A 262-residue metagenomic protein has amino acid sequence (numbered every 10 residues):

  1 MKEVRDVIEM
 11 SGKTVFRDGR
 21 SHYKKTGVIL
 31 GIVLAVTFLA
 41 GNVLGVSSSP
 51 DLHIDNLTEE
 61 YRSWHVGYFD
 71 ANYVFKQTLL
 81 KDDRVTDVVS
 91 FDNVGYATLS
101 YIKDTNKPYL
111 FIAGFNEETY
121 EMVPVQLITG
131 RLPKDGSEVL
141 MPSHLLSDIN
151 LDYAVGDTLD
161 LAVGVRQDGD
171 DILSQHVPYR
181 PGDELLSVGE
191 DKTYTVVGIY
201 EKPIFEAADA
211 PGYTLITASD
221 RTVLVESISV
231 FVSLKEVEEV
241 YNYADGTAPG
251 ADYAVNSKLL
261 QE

Functional and structural regions predicted by a protein language model:
M1-F38: N-terminal Sec/SRP start-transfer signal
G41, S47-E262: Basic-flanked hydrophobic alpha-helices used for secretion and membrane insertion
